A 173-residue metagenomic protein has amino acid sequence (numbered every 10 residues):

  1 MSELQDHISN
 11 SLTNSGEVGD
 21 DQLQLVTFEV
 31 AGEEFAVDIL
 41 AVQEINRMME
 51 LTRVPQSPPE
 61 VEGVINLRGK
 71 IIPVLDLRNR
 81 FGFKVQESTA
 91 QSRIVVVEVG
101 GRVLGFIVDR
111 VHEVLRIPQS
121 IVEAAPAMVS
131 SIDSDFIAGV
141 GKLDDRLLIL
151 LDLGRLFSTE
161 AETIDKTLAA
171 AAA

Functional and structural regions predicted by a protein language model:
M1-A173: An acidic, low-aromatic, low-complexity terminal/linker signal
